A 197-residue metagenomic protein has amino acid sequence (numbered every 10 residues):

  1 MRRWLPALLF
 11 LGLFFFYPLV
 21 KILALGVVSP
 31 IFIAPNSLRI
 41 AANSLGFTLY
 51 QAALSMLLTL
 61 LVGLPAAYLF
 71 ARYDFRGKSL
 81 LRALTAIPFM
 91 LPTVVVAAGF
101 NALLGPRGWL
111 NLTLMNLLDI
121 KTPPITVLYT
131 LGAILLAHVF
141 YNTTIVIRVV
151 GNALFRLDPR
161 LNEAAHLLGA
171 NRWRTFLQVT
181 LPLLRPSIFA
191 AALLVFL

Functional and structural regions predicted by a protein language model:
M1-P30, R39-F155, V179-L197: Membrane-water interface segments at the C-terminal ends of transmembrane alpha-helices in multi-pass inner-membrane
P35-N36: Surface loop/turn motifs at the tips and blade-to-blade linkers of beta-strand repeat domains
R76, A170-N171: Short coil/turn motifs that cap or connect alpha-helices
I147, R172-W173: The DNA-contacting recognition helix of HTH DNA-binding domains and analogous helical DNA-recognition elements
L161: Helix-turn-helix DNA-binding elements, focusing on the entry/boundary residues of the two helices that contact DNA
A164-A165, T175, V179: Hydrophobic positions on the alpha-helical face of helix-turn-helix-like DNA-binding modules
L168-G169, P182: Glycine/proline-centered hinge or cleavage motifs at structural transition points of membrane proteins
